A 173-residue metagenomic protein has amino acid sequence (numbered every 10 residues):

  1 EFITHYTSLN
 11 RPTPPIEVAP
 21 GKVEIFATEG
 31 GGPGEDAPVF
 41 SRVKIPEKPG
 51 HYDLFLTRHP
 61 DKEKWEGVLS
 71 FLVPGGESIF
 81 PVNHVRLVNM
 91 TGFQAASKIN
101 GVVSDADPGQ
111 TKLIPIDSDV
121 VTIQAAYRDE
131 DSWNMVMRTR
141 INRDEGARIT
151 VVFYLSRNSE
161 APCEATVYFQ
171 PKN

Functional and structural regions predicted by a protein language model:
E1-N173: Intrinsically disordered, low-complexity polar regions and short flexible loop motifs
